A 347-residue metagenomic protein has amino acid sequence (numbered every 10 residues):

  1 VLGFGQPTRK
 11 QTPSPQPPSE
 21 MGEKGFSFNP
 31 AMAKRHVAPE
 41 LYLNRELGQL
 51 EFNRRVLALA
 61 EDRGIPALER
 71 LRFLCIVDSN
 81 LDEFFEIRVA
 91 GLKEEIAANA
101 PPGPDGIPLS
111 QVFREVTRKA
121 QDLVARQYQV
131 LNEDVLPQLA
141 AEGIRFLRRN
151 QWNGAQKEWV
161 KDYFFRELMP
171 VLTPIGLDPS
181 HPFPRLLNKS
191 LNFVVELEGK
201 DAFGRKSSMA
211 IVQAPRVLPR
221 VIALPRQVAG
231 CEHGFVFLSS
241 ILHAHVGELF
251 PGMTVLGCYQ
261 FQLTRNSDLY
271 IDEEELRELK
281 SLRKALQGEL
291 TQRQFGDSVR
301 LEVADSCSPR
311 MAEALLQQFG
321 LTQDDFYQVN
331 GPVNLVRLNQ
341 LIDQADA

Functional and structural regions predicted by a protein language model:
V1-A31: Intrinsic disorder/low-complexity segments
A33-A347: N-terminal non-catalytic structural scaffold regions of very large proteins
